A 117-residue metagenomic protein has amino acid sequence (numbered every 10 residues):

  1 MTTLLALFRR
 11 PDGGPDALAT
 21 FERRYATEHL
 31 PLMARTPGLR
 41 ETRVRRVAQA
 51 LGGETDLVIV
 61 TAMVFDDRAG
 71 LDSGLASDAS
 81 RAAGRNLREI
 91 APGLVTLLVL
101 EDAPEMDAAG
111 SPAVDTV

Functional and structural regions predicted by a protein language model:
M1-V117: Macromolecular interaction modules
